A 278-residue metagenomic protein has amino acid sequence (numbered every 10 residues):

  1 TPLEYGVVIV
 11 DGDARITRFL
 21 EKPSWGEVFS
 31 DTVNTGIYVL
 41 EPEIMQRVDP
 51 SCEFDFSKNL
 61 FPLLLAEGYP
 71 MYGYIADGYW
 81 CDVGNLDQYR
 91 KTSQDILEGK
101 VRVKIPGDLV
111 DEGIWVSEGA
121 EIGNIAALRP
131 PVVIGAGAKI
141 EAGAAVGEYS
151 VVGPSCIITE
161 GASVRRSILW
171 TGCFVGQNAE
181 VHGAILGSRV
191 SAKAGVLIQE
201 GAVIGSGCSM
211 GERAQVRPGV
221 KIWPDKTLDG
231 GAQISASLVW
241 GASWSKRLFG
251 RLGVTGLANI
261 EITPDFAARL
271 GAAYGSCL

Functional and structural regions predicted by a protein language model:
P2, G12-G107: Catalytic-core segments of class I nucleotidyltransferases/pyrophosphorylases that form NMP-activated intermediates
L3-V7: Glycine-rich phosphate-binding loop of ATP-grasp-fold ATP-dependent ligases
D11, I185, G201, G241-L248: Flexible glycine/proline-rich, aromatic-decorated loop/lid segments
D55-N59, D87, E141, T159 (+2 more regions): Conserved active-site and cofactor/substrate-binding residues in soluble primary-metabolism enzymes
A66-R165: Extended, small-residue-rich solenoid/repeat segments and analogous flexible loops that form exposed scaffolds
A66-Y69, E98-V101, Q233, N259 (+1 more regions): Generic secondary-structure signature for well-ordered alpha-helical cores
D111, S117, G123, R129 (+18 more regions): Glycine- and small-residue beta-turn/loop positions that connect adjacent beta-strands
W244-L278: An N-terminal, well-structured beta->alpha segment
